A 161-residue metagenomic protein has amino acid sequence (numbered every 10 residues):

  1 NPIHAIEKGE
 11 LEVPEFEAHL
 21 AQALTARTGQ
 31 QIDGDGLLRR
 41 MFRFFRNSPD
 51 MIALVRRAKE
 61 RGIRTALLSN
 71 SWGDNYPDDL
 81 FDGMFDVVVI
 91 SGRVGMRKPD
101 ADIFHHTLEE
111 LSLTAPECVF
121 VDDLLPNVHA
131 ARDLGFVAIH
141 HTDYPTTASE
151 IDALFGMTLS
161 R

Functional and structural regions predicted by a protein language model:
N1-I52, E60-R61: N-terminal helical cap/lid subdomain that shapes the substrate entry/recognition surface in HAD-like hydrolases
A5, T65, C118: Short glycine- and Lys/Arg-enriched binding-loop motifs that mark or flank ligand-binding interfaces
M41-R46, A66-L67, M96: Short, flexible loop segments at the rims of nucleotide/cofactor-binding pockets, characterized by
R56-K59, L68, W72-R161: Asp-based, Mg2+/Mn2+-dependent phosphohydrolase catalytic module
